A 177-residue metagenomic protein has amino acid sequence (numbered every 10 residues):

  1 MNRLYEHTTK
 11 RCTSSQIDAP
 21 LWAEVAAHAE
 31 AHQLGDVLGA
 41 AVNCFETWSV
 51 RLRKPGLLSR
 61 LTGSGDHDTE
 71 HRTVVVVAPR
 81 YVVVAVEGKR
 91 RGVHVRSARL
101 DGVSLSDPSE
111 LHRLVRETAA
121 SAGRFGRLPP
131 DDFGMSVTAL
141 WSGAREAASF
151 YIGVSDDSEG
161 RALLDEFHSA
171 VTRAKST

Functional and structural regions predicted by a protein language model:
M1-V76: Anionic N-terminal interaction surfaces
Y5, T9, T13, D66 (+4 more regions): Generic preference for well-ordered secondary structure
A23, A27, S59-R60, R113 (+2 more regions): Polar/charged alpha-helical tracts
A29, V86, A139, V171-K175: Hydrophobic, Leu/Ile/Phe/Ala-enriched alpha-helical segments that form helix-helix packing faces
F45-G134, A174: Phosphoinositide-binding peripheral membrane targeting modules
F125-A162: Canonical phosphoinositide-binding patch of PH/PH-like domains
S155-T177: Pleckstrin homology
